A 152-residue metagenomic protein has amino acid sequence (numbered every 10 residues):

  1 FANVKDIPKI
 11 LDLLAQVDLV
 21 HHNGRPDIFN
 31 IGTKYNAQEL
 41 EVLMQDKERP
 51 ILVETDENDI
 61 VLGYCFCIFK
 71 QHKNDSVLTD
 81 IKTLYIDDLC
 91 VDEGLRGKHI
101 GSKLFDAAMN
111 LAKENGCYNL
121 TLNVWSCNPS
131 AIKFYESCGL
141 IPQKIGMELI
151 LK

Functional and structural regions predicted by a protein language model:
F1-D12: A short beta-loop-alpha structural element at the N-terminal edge of CoA-dependent acyl/N-acetyltransferase catalytic
L19-L40: Conserved GNAT-fold acetyl-CoA-binding loop/helix
E41-V53, Y85: A short helix-loop-beta-strand connector motif used in the catalytic cores of GNAT acetyltransferases and, in some
V53, I60-F69, Y85, C90: Conserved beta-strand in the GNAT
D88-V91, G97-N110, S137: Conserved acetyl-CoA-binding loop-helix of GNAT-fold acetyltransferases
S102, D106, E114, S126-K144: Conserved active-site alpha-helix within GNAT-family acetyltransferase domains
A112-N123: Conserved GNAT acetyl-CoA-binding A-motif
T121-A131, E148-K152: Conserved beta-strand-loop-alpha-helix junction that forms the acyl-donor binding cleft
